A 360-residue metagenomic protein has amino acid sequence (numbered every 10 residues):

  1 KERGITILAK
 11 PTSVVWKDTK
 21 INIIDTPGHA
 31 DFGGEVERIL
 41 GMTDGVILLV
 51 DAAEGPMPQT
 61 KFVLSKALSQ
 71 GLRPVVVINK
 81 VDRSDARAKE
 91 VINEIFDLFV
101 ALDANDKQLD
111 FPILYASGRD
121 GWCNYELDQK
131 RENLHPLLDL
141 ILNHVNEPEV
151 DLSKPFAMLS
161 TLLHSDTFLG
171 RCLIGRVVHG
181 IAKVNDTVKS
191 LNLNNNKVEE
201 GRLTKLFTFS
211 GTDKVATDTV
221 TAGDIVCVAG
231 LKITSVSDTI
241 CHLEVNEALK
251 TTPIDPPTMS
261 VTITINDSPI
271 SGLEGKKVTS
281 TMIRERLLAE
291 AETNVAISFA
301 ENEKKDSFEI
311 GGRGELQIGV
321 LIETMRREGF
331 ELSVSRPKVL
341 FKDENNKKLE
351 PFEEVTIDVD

Functional and structural regions predicted by a protein language model:
K1-D360: Structural and coupling elements of P-loop NTPases
